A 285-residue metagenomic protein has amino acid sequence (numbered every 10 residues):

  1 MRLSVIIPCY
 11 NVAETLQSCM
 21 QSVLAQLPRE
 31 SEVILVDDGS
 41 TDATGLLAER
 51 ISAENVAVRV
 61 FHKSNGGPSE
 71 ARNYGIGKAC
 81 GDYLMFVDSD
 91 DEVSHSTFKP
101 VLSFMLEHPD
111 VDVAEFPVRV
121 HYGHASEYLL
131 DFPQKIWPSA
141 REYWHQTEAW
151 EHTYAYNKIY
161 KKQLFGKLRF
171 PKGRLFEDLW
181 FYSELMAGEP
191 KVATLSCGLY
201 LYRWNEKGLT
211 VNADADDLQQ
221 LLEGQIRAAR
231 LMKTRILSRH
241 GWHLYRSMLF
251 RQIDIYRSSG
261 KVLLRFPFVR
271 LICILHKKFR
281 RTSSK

Functional and structural regions predicted by a protein language model:
M1-E223: Nucleotide-sugar donor-binding/catalytic module of glycosyltransferases that assemble extracellular/cell-envelope
Y154, R203-K285: C-terminal subregions of glycosyltransferases and related glycan-biosynthesis enzymes
